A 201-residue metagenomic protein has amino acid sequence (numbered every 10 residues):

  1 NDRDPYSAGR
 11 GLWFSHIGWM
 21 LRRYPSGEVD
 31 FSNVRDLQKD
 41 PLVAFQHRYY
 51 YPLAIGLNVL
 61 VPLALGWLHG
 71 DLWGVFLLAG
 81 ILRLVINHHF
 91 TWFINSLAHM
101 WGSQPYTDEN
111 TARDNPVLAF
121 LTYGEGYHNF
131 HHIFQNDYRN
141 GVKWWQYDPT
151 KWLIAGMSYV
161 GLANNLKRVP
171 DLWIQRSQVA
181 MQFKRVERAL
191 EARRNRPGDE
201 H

Functional and structural regions predicted by a protein language model:
N1, M20, I94-D108, A119-D137: Histidine-centered catalytic micro-motifs
N1-W92, Y138-H201: Non-catalytic, topology-defining segments of multipass membrane proteins
P41-Y50, M100-R113: Interhelical loop and helix-boundary elements at the membrane-water interface of polytopic inner-membrane proteins
N110-F120, V142-Q146: Short amphipathic alpha-helix initiation/capping segments at coil-to-helix junctions
D114-G126, K184-N195: Cytosolic juxtamembrane regulatory segments of multi-pass membrane proteins
